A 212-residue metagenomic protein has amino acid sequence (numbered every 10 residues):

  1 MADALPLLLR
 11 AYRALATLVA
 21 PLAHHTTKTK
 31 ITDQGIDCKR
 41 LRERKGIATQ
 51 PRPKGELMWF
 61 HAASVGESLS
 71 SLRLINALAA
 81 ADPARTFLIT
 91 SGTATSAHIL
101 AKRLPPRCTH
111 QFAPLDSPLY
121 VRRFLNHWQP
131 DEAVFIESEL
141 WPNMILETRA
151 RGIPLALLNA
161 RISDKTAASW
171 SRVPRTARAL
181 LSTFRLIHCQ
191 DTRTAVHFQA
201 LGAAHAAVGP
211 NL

Functional and structural regions predicted by a protein language model:
A2-I31, R178, S182: Short hydrophobic helices that act as membrane-entry/anchoring signals
H24-L212: Active-site and donor-binding regions of nucleotide-sugar-utilizing enzymes
